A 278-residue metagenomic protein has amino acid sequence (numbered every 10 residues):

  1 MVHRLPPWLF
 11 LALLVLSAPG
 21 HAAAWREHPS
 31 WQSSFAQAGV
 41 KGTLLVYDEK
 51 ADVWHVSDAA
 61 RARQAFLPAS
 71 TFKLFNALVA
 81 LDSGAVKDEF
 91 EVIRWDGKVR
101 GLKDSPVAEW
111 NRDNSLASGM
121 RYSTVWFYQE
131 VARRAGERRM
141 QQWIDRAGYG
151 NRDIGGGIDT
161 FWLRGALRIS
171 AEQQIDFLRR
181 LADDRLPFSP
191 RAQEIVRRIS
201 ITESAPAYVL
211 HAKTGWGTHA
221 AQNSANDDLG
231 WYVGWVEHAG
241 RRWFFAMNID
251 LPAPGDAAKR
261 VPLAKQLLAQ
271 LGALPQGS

Functional and structural regions predicted by a protein language model:
M1-L9: Bacterial N-terminal signal peptides that target proteins for export
W8-S17: Bacterial N-terminal signal peptides
G20-L67: Beta-lactamase-like hydrolase cores
A23-S34, A38, R133-G136, A182-S278: Structured C-terminal helix/loop/strand segments within mature extracytoplasmic catalytic/sensor domains
E27, D82-V99, F188-A192: Short, well-structured active-site flanking segments
A59-T71, G150-I201, G215, A220-N223: Active-site-proximal helix/loop microenvironment of the serine DD-peptidase/beta-lactamase transpeptidase fold
F66-E91, G119, F245: Active-site SXXK
D104, A108-R112, L116, Y128-D183: Mid-domain, small-residue-enriched loop/turn segments at the edges of structured enzyme/sensor domains
